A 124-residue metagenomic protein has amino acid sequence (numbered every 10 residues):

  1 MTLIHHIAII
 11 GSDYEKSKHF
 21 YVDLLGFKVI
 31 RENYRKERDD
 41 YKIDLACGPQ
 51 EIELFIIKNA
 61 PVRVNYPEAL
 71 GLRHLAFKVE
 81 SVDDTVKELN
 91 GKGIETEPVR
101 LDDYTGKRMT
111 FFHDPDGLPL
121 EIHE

Functional and structural regions predicted by a protein language model:
M1-K16, L72-L75: N-terminal beta-strand motif that seeds the catalytic metal site of vicinal oxygen chelate
I10-E51: Core segments of cupin and vicinal oxygen chelate
F20, D83-E88: Short amphipathic alpha-helices within nucleic acid-binding modules
I30-E32, R38-D40, L54, N59-N65 (+1 more regions): A short, acidic/glycine-rich surface segment
D44, V86-E124: Vicinal oxygen chelate
G48-I52, N59-P61, V82: Short, charged/polar surface micro-motifs in flexible loops or helix N-caps
E68-D83: Mid-chain, well-packed structural core segment of small domains
